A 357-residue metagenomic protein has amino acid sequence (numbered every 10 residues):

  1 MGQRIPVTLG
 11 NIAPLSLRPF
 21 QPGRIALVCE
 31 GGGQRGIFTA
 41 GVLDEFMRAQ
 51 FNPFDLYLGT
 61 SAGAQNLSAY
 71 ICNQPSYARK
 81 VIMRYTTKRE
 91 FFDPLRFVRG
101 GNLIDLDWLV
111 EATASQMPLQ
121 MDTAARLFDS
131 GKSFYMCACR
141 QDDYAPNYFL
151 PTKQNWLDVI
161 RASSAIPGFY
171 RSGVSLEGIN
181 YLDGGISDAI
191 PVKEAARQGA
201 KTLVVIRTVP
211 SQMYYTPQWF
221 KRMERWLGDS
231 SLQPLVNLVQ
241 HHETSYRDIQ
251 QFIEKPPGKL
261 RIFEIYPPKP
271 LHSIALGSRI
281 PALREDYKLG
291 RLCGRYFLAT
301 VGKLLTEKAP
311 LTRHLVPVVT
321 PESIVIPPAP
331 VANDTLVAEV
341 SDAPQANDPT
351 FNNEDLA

Functional and structural regions predicted by a protein language model:
M1-L58, S68-A357: Patatin-like phospholipase
G59, G63: Gly/Ala-rich beta-loop-alpha elbow adjacent to hydrolase catalytic centers
